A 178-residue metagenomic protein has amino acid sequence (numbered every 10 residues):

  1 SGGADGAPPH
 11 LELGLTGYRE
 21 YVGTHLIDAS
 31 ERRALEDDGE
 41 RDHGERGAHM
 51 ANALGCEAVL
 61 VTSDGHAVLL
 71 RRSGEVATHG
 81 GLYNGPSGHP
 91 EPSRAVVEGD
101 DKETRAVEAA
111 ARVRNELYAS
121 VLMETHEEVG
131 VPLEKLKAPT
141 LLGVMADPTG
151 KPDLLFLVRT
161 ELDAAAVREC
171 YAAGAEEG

Functional and structural regions predicted by a protein language model:
S1-M123, V131-G178: N-terminal leader/linker segments that precede catalytic domains of diphosphate-processing enzymes
H126: Juxtacatalytic substrate-recognition/specificity segment
